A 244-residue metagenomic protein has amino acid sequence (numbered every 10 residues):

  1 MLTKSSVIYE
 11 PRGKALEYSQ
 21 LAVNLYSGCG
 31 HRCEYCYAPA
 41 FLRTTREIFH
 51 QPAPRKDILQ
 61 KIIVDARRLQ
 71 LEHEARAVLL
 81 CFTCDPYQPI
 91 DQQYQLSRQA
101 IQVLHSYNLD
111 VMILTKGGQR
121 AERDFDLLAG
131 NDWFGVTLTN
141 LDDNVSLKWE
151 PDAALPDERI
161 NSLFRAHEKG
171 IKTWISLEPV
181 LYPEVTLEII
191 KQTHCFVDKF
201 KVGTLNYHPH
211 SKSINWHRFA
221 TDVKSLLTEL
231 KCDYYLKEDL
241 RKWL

Functional and structural regions predicted by a protein language model:
M1-A77: N-terminal [4Fe-4S]-dependent radical SAM core
R55, D85, R241: Short, glycine-/Ser/Thr-/acidic-enriched flexible segments
I58-L227: Conserved AdoMet/S-adenosylmethionine-binding subsite of the radical SAM
T115, P179, L230-L244: Acidic carboxylate-rich catalytic motifs and surrounding loops in phosphoryl-/glycosyl-chemistry enzymes
